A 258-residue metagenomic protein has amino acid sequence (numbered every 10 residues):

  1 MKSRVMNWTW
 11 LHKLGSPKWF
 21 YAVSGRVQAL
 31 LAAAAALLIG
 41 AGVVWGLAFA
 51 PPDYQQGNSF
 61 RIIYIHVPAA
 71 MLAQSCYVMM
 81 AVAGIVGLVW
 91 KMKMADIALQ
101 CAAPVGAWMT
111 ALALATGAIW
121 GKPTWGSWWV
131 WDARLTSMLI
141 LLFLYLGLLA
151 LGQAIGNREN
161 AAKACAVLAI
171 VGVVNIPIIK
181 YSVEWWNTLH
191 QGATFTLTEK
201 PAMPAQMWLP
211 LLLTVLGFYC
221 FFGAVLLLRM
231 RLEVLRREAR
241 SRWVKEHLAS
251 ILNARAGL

Functional and structural regions predicted by a protein language model:
K2-L258: Polytopic transmembrane helical bundles with strong interfacial aromatic enrichment
